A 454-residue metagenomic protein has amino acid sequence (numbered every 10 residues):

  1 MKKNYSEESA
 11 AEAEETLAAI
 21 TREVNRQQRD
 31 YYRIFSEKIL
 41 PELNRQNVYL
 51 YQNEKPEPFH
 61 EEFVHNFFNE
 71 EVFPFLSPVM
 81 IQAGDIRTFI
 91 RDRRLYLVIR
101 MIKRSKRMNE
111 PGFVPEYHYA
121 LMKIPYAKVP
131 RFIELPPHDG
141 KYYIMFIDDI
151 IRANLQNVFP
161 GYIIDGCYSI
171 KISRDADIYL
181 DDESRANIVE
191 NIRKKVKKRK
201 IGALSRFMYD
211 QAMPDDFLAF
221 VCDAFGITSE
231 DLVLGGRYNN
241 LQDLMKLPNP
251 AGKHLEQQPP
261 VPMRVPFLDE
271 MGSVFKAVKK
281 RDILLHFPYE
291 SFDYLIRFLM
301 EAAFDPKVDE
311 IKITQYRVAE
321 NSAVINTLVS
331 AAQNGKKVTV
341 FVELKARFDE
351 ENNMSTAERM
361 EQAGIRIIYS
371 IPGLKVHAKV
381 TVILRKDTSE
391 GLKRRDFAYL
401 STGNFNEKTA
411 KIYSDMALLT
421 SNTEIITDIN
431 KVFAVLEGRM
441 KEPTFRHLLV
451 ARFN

Functional and structural regions predicted by a protein language model:
M1-N454: N-terminal localization/anchoring segments of enzymes in phospholipid and broader phosphate metabolism
